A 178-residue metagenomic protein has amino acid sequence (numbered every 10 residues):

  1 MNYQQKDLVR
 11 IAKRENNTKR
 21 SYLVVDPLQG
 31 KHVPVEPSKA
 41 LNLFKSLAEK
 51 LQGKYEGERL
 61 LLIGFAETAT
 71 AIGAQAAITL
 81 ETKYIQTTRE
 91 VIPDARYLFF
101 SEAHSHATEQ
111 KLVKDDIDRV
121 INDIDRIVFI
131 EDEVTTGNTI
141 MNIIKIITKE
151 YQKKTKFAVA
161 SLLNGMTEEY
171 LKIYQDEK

Functional and structural regions predicted by a protein language model:
M1-K178: PRPP-associated nucleotide enzymes
